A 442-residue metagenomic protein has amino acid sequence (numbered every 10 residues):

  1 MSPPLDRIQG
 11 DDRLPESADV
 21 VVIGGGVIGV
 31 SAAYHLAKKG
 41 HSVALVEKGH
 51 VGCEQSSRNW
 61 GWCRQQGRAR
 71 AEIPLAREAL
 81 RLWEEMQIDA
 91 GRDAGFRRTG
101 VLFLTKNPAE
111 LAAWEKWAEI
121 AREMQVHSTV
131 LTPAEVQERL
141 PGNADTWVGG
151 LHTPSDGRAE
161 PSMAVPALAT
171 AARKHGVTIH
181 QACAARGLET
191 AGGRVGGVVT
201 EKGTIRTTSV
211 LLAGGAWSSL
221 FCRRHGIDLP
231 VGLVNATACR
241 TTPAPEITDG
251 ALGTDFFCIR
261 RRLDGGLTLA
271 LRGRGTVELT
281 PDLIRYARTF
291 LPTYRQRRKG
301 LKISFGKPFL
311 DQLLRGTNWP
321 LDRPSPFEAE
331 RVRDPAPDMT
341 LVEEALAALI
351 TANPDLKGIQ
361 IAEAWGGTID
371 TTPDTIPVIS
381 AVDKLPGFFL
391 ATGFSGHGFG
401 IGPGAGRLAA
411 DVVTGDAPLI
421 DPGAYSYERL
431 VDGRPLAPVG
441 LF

Functional and structural regions predicted by a protein language model:
S2-A18, K39, V130, W365 (+1 more regions): C-terminal lid/capping helical subdomain adjacent to the catalytic/cofactor pocket in oxidative enzymes
R13-I28, A44: Beta1/beta-strand and adjacent pyrophosphate-binding region of the FAD-binding site in flavoprotein oxidoreductases
S31, L188-G316, E328-M339, E344-D355 (+2 more regions): Flavin-dependent oxidoreductases
A37-S57: Glycine-rich FAD pyrophosphate-binding loop
G61-R139, F256-I259, G266, A270-L279 (+1 more regions): Dinucleotide-binding Rossmann-like beta1-alpha1 core, especially the glycine-rich loop that anchors the ADP
P74-R77, F103-A113, L151-T170, H180 (+2 more regions): Short beta-strand to alpha-helix junction loop
A134-E138, R158, K307-L314, W319-H397 (+1 more regions): Flavin (FAD/FMN) cofactor-binding core of flavoprotein oxidoreductases
L151-S209: Helical element adjacent to the flavin cofactor pocket in flavoenzyme catalytic cores
